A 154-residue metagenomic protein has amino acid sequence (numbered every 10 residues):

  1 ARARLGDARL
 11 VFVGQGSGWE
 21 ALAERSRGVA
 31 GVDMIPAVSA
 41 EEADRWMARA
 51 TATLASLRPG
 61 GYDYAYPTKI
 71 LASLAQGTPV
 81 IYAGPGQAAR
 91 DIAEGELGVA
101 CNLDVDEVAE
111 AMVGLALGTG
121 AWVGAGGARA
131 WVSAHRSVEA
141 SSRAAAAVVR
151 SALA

Functional and structural regions predicted by a protein language model:
L5, R9-V11, E20-D44: Nucleotide-activated donor-binding/catalytic signature segment of Leloir-type glycosyltransferases, i.e., the conserved
V13-Q15, A37, P85, L103: Cofactor-binding loop segments of dinucleotide-utilizing enzymes, especially the Rossmann-like FAD- and NAD(P)+-binding
S39-W46, T53-L71, I81-D91: Nucleotide-sugar-dependent
R45, L103, G120-R150: A charged, aromatic-enriched C-terminal amphipathic alpha-helix characteristic of glycosyltransferases across folds
T51, G77-T78: A short alpha->beta transition loop at the rim of the catalytic pocket in nucleotide-sugar-dependent
L74: Short alpha-helix at the nucleotide-sugar/activated-sugar donor binding site of glycosyltransferases and closely
E94-D106, G114-G120: Conserved acidic donor-binding segment of nucleotide-sugar-dependent glycosyltransferases
